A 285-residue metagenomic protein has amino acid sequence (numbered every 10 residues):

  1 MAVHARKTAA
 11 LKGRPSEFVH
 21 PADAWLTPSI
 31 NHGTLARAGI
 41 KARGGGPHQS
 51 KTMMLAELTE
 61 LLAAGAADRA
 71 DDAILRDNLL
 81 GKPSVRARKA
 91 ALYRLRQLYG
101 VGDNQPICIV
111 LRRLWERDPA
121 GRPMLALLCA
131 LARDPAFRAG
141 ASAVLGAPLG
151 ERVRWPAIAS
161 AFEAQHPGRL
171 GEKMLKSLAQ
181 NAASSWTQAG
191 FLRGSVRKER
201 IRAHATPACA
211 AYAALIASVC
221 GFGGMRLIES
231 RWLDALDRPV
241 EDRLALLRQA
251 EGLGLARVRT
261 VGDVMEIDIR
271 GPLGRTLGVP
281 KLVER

Functional and structural regions predicted by a protein language model:
A2-P135, A141-V144, V153, R285: Eukaryotic partner-binding/assembly regions in large regulatory complexes
P83-A91, L170-Q188, D237-Q249: Short amphipathic alpha-helical interaction segments
L98-G102, Q180-R193: Short, basic alpha-helical nucleic acid-contact segments in DNA-binding proteins and DNA transaction factors
R117, I201-R238, L273-R285: Short, amphipathic alpha-helical interaction segments positioned at domain boundaries
G150-R154, G171-K176, L192-H204: Short acidic alpha-helical/loop segments enriched in Asp/Glu that coordinate divalent cations
V153-G168: DNA-recognition alpha helix
T187-R197, G252-T260: A short, conserved structural fragment
R248-R285: Eukaryotic acidic, Ser/Thr-rich intrinsically disordered low-complexity regions
